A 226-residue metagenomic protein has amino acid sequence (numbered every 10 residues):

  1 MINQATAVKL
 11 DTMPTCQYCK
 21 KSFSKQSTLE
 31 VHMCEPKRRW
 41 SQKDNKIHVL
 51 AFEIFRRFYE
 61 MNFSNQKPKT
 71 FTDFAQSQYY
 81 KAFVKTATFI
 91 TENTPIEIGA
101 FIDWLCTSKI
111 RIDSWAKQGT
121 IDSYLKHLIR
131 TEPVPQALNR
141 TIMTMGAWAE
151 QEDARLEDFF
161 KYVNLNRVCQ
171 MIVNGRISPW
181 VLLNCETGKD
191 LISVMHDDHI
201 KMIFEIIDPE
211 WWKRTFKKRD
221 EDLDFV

Functional and structural regions predicted by a protein language model:
I2-F52: C-terminal recognition-helix end and immediately following basic linker of small zinc-binding "finger" domains
A7-M13, K37-R38, E60, P68-A75 (+2 more regions): Acidic/polar low-complexity segments and flexible, solvent-exposed patches
V31, E35, E53, R57 (+10 more regions): Charged/polar, solvent-exposed surface patches and flexible loops
S41, L105, A116, A149 (+2 more regions): Short linear interaction motif-like sites in intrinsically disordered regions of transcription factors
S41-F83: Charged, amphipathic alpha-helical linkers/stalks
T70-A149: Extended alpha-helical scaffolding regions
G119-C185: Long, mid-chain structured domain cores
L156-V226: Charge-dense, extended regions
